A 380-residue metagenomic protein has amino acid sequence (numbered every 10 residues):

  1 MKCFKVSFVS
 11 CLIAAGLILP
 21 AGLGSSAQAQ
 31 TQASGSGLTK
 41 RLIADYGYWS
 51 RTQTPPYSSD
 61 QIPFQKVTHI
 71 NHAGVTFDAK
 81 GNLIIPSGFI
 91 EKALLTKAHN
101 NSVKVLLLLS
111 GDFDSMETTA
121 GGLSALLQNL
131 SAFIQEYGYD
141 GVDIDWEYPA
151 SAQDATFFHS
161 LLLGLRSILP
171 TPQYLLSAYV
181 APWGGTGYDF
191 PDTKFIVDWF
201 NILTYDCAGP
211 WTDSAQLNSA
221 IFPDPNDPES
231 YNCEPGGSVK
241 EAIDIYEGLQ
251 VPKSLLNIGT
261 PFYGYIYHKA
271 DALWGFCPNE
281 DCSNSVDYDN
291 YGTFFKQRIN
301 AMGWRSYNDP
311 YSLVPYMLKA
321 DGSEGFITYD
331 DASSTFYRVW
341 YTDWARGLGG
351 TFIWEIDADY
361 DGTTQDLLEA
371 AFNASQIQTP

Functional and structural regions predicted by a protein language model:
M1-C11: Bacterial N-terminal signal peptides that target proteins for export
G16-S26: C-terminal segment of classical bacterial N-terminal signal peptides
Q30-I134, N218, G237, E280-D281 (+2 more regions): Glycan-recognition patch characteristic of GH18 chitinases/ENGases and related GlcNAc/peptidoglycan-binding proteins
S59-H72, G122-E147, D189-A208: Structural recognition of alpha->loop->beta junctions
I70, L107, I144, F200 (+3 more regions): Conserved, mostly hydrophobic/aromatic
K80-F89, Q128, E147-K296: Substrate-binding surface in catalytic domains of secreted glycosidases
I90, Y267, D331-P380: Acidic/aromatic/glycine-rich contiguous surface patches that form carbohydrate-binding/processing clefts and analogous
V286-G347: Hydrophobic, secondary-structure "cap" segments at the distal end of domains
